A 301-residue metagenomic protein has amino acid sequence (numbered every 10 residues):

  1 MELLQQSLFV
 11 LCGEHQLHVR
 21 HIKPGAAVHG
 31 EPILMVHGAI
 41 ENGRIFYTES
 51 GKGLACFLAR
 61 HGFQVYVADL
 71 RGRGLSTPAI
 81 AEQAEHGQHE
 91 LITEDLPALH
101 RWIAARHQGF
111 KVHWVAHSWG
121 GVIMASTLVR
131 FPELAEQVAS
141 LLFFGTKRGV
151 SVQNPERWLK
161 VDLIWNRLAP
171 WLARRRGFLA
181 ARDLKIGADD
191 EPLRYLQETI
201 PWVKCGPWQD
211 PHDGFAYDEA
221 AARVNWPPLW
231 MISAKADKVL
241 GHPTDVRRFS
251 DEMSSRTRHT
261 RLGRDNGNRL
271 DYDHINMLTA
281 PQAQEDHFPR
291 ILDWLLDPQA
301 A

Functional and structural regions predicted by a protein language model:
M1-A26: N-terminal cap/lid segment of alpha/beta-hydrolase-fold proteins
P24-A79: Short, surface-exposed "cap/lid" segments of acyl-processing enzymes
E85-A105: Alpha/beta-hydrolase active-site loop
A105, G109, W114-V115, W119-W208 (+1 more regions): Alpha/beta-hydrolase-fold enzymes
M231-S233: Short beta-strand/loop motif that positions the catalytic acidic residue of the alpha/beta-hydrolase fold
K235-K238, I275: Acidic beta-to-alpha connecting loop that harbors the catalytic carboxylate
G241-E252: Short alpha-helix in the alpha/beta-hydrolase fold that links the catalytic acid
R258-A301: Catalytic active-site module of serine/aspartate enzymes centered on a nucleophile-bearing elbow/loop
